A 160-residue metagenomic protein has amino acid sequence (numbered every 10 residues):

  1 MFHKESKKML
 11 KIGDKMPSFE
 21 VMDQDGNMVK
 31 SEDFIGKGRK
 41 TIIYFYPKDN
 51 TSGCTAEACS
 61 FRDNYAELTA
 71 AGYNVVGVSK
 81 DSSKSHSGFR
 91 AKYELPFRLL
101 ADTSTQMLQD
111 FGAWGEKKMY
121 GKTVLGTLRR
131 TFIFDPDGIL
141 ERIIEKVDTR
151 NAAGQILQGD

Functional and structural regions predicted by a protein language model:
M1-D160: Chalcogenol-based redox active-site neighborhoods
